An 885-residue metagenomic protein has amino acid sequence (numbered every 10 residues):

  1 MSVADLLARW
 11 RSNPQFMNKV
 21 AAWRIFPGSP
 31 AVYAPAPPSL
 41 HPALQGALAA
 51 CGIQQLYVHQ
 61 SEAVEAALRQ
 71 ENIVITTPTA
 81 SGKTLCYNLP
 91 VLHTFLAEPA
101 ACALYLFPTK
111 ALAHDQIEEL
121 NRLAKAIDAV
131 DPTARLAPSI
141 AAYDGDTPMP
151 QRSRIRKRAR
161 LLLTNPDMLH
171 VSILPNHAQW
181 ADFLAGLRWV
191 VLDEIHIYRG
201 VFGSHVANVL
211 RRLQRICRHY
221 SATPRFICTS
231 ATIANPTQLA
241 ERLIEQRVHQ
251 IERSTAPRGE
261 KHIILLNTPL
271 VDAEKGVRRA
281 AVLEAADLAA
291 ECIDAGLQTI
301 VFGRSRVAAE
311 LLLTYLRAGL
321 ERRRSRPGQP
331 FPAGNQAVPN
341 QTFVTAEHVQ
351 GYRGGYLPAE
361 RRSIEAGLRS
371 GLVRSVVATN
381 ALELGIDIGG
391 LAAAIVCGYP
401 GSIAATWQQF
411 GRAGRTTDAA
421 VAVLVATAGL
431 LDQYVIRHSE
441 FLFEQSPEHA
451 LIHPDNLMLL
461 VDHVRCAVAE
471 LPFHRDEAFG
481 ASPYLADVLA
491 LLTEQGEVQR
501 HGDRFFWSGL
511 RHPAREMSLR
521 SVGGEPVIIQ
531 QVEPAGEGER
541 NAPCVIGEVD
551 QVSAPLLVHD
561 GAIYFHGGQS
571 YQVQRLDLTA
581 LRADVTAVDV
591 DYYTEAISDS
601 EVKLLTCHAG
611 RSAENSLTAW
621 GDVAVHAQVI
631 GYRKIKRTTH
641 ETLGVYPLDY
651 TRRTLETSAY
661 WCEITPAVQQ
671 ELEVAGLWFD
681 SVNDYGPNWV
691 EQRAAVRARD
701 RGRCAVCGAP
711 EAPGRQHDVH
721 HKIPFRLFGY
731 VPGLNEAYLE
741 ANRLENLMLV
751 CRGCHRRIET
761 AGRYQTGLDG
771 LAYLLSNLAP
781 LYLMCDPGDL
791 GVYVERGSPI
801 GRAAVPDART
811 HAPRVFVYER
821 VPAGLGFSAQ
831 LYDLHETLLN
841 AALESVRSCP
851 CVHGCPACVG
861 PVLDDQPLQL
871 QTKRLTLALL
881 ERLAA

Functional and structural regions predicted by a protein language model:
A4, A8-C51, Q55-V58, E62 (+5 more regions): Helicase motor core with emphasis on the C-terminal RecA-like subdomain
N72-P78, A126, E310, G733-L739 (+1 more regions): Compositionally biased, low-complexity linear motifs
R225-C228, A426, V468, R475-P555 (+3 more regions): Extended, highly charged accessory segments
S681-Q692, L727-A737, E836-A842: Short Cys/His-rich Zn2+-coordinating modules
N688-H720, C751-G753: Short cysteine-rich loop/turn motifs with clustered Cys
R697-R701, R743-L747, C851: Short metal-coordination and nucleic-acid-contact micro-motifs, chiefly zinc-binding Cys/His arrays
G708, H755, V859-V862: Cys/His-coordinated zinc-binding microdomains
G708-L749, I758-T760: Histidine-centered nuclease catalytic patch
